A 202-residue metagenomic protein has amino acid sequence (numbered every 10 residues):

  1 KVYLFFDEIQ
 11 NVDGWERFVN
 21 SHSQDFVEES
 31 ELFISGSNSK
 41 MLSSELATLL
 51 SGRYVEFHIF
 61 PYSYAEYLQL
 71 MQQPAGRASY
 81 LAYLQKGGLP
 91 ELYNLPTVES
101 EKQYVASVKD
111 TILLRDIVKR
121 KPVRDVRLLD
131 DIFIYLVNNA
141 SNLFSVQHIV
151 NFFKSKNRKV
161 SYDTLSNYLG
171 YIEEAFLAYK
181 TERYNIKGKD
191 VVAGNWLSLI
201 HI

Functional and structural regions predicted by a protein language model:
K1, H22-F26, N139: Hydrophobic helix-cap positions at the C-terminus of alpha-helices in RecA-like/P-loop ATPase nucleotide-binding cores
V2-W15: Conserved P-loop NTPase "ATPase switch" module shared by AAA+ and STAND
D13-R17, S43-S44: Short N-terminal helix/helix-N-cap motif within the alpha/beta-hydrolase-1
E16-F33: Conserved catalytic/switch belt of AAA+ P-loop NTPases
S37-S39, S43-L143: Interdomain motor-coupling "hinge/lid" segment immediately C-terminal to the ATP-binding subdomain of NTP-driven enzymes
V98, Q103-H201: Accessory nucleic acid-recognition modules appended to NTPase machines
